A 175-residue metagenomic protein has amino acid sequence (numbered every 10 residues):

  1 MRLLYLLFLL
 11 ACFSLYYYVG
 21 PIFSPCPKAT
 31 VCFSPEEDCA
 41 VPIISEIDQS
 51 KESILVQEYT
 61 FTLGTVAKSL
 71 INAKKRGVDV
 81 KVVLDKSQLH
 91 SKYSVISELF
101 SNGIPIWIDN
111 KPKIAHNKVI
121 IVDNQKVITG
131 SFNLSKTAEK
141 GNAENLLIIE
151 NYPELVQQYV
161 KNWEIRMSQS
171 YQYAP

Functional and structural regions predicted by a protein language model:
L3-Y18: Hydrophobic membrane-insertion alpha-helices, especially the h-region of bacterial N-terminal signal peptides
V19-F33: Ser/Thr/Pro/Gly-rich low-complexity linker/stalk segments immediately outside membranes or between
C32, V83, P105-D109: General small-molecule cofactor/ligand-binding pocket signal
S34-C39, L63: A general structural motif
I43-I104: Primarily the HKD phosphodiesterase
T60-G64, K86-H90, P112-A115, K126-V127 (+2 more regions): Solvent-exposed loop/turn segments at secondary-structure junctions within structured extracellular/periplasmic domains
L99-F100, K113-A115, I120-D123, E139-G141: Extracellular/periplasmic catalytic domains that process cell-envelope and extracellular macromolecules
V127-P175: Signature of lipid phosphatidyltransferase scaffolds
